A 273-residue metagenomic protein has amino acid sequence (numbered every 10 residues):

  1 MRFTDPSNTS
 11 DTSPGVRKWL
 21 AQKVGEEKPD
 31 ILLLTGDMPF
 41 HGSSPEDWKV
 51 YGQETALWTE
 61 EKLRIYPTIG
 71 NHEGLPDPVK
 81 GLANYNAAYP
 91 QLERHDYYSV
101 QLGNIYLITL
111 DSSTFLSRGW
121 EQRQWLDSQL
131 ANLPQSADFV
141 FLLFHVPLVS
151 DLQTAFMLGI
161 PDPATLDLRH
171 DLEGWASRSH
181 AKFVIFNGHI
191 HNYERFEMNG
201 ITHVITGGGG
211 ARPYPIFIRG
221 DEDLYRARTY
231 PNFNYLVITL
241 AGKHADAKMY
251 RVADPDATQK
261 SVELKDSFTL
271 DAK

Functional and structural regions predicted by a protein language model:
M1, N71-H72, S113, H145-P147: Active-site beta-loop-alpha junctions enriched in small/polar residues
M1, T35-G36, F144-H145, T206-G208: Short loop/turn segments at strand-loop or loop-helix junctions that form parts of catalytic or ligand-binding pockets
M1-E46, S150-D151: N-terminal active-site segment of His-dependent metallophosphoesterases
R2, L32-L34, P67-T68, L142 (+1 more regions): Residue-level marker for buried hydrophobic side chains located in beta-strands that build the well-ordered beta-sheet
N8, P45-V140, Q153-V184, H191-R226 (+2 more regions): Extended active-site neighborhood of metal-dependent phosphoesterases/phosphodiesterases
G36-D37, G70-N71, H145, G188-H189: Active-site glycine-centered loops adjacent to acidic/histidine catalytic or metal-binding residues that shape
S112, L143-P147, G188-I190, Y250-R251: Short, well-ordered beta-to-alpha junction loops that form the rim of enzyme active sites and present histidine/acidic
A227-K273: A short C-terminal boundary segment appended to hydrolase-like catalytic domains
